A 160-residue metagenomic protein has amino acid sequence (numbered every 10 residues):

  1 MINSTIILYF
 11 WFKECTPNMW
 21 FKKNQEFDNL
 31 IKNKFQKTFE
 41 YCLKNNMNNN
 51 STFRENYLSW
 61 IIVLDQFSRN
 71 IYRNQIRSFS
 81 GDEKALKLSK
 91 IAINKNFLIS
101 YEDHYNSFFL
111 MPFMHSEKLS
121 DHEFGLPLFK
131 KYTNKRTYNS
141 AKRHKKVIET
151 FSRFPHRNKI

Functional and structural regions predicted by a protein language model:
M1-N74, F79-I160: Intrinsically disordered, low-complexity activation-like regions
